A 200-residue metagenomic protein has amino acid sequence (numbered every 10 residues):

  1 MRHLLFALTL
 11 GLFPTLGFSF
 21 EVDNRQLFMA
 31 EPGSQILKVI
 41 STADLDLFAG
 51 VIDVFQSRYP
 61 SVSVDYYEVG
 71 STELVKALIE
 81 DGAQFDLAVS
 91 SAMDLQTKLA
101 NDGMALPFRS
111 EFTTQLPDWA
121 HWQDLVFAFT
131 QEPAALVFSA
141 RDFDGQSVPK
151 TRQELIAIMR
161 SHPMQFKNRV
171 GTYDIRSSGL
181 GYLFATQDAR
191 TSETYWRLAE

Functional and structural regions predicted by a protein language model:
L5-T15: Bacterial N-terminal signal peptides
L10, D65, G145-Q146: Short N-terminal micro-motifs specific to bacterial/archaeal maturation and metal-cluster initiation sites
G17, S63-V64, P163, T191: Secondary-structure boundary/capping signal
F20-K98: Early extracytoplasmic/lumenal segment of secretory-pathway proteins
T42, A49, Q84, S91-E200: Extracytoplasmic ligand-binding site segments that recognize negatively charged/polar headgroups
